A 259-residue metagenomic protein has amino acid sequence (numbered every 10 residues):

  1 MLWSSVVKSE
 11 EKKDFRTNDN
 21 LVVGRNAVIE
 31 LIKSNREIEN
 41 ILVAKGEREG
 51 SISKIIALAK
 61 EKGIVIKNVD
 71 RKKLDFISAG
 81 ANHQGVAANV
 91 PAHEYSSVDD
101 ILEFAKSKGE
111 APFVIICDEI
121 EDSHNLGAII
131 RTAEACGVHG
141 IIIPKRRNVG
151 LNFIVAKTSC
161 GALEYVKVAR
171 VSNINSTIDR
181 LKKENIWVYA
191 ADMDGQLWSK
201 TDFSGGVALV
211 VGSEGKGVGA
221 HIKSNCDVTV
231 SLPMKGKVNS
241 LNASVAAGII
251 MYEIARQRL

Functional and structural regions predicted by a protein language model:
M1-F104: N-terminal positively charged helical leader segments and presequences
G24, N125, S240-N242: Active-site helix-initiating loop/hinge in glycosyltransferases
I29, S34-N35, E39, A156-A162 (+1 more regions): Structured adenosyl-cofactor binding patch, chiefly the S-adenosyl-L-methionine
E30-E37, E103-Q196, K200: RNA substrate-binding interface of SAM-dependent RNA methyltransferases
S51, N148-I154, K216-N225: Short, glycine/polar-rich helix-capping loops at beta-to-alpha or helix-loop-helix junctions that flank or form
L58, H83-A87, K157-A162, G206-L209: Short, hinge-like loop/turn segments at secondary-structure boundaries
D70, P91, D118, P144-K145 (+5 more regions): Short beta->alpha connector loops at strand-helix junctions that form conserved, small/polar/Pro-enriched
Y189-N242: Active-site/ligand-binding-proximal alpha/beta "capping" segment
